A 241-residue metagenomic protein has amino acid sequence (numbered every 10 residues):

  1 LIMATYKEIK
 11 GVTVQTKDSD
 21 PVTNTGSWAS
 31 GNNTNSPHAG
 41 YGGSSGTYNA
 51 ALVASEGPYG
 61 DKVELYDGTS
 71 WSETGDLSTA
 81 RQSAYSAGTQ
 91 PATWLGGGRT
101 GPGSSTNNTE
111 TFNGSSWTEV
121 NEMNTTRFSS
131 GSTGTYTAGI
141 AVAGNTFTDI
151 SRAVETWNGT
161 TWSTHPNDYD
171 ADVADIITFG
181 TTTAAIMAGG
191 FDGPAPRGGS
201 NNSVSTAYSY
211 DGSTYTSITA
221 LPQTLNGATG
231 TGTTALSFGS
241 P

Functional and structural regions predicted by a protein language model:
L1-P241: Polar, enzyme-active/binding microenvironments
